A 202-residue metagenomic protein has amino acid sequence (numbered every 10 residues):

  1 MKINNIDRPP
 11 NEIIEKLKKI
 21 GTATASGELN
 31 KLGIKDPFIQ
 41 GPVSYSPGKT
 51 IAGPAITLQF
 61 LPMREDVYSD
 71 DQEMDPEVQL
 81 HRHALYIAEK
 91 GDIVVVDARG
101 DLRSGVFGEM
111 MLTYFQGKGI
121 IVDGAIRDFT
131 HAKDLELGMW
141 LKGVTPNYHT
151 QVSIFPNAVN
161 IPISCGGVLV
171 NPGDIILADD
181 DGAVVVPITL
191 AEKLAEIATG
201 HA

Functional and structural regions predicted by a protein language model:
M1-P172, V185-A202: Feature captures the catalytic cores and cofactor-binding loops of soluble hydro-lyases/lyases that act on carboxylate
D179-D180: Short acidic-glycine loop/turn motifs at beta-strand connectors
